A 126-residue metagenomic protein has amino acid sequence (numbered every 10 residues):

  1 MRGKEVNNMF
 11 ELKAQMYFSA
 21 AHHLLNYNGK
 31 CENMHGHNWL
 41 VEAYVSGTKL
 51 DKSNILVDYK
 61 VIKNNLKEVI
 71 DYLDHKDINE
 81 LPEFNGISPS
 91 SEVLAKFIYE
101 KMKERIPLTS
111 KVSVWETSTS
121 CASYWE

Functional and structural regions predicted by a protein language model:
R2-E126: Charge-rich, low-complexity N-terminal segments
